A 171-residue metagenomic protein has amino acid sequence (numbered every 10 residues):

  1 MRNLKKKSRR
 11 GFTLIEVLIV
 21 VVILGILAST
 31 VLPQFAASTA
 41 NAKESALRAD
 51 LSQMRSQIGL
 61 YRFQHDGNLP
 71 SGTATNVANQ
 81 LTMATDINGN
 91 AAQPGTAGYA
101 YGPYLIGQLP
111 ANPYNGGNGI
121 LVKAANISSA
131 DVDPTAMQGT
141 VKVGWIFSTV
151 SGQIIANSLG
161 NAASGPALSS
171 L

Functional and structural regions predicted by a protein language model:
M1-F12: N-terminal leader/signal peptides at the extreme start of proteins
F12-V21: N-terminal signal-anchor/signal peptide hydrophobic helix marking the start of the first transmembrane segment
L24-N41, R62: C-terminal juxtamembrane segment of a hydrophobic transmembrane alpha-helix
A40-L51, G67-N68: Membrane-proximal amphipathic alpha-helices that sit immediately adjacent to an N-terminal transmembrane/signal-anchor
I58-I106: Short, glycine/small-hydrophobic-rich surface segments
M83-T96, I120-G139: Surface-exposed intrinsically disordered loops and tails
G89, L109-P113, L159-A163: Acidic glycine-/aspartate-rich tracts in secreted/extracellular proteins
A124-L171: Short, surface-exposed interaction loops/tails
